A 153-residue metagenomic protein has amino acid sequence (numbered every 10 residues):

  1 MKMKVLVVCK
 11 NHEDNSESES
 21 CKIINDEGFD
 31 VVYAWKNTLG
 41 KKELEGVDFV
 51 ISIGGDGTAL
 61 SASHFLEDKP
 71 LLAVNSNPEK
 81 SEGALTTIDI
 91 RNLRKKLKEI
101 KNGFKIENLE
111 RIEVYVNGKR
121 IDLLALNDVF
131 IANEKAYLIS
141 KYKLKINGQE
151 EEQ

Functional and structural regions predicted by a protein language model:
M1-I53, T87-I106, Y115-L123: ATP/NTP phosphate-donor binding region
K36, D56, S76-E79: Short, ordered loop/turn segments at secondary-structure junctions
I53-G54, E82: Short glycine-rich loop/turn motifs that provide flexible caps or phosphate-binding loops at active sites
G57-A62: Short glycine/serine/threonine-rich phosphate/pyrophosphate-binding segments that cradle anionic phosphate groups
S63-P78: A short, gly/pro- and small-residue-rich
E79-Q153: Catalytic core of DAGKc-family lipid kinases
